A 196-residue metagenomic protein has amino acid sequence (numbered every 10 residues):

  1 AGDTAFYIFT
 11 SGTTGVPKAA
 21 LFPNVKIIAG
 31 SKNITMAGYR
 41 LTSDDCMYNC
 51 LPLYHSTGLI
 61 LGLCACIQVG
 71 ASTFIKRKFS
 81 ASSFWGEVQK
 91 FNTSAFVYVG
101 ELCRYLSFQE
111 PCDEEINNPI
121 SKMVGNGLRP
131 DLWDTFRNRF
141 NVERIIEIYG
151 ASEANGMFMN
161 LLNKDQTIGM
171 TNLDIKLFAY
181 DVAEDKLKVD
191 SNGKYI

Functional and structural regions predicted by a protein language model:
A1-F9, V16, Y39-C46: Conserved pre-ATP/AMP-binding loop-to-beta segment of ANL
A5-A29: Conserved AMP-binding A3 loop
I8, S82-W85, C112, D134: Short hydrophobic/charged patches on amphipathic alpha-helices used for structural packing and interfaces
K18-L21, N49, A71-K78, I146: Short beta-strand->loop structural element characteristic of the AMP-binding/adenylate-forming
I28-C46, Y54-S94: Conserved AMP-binding/adenylation subdomain of ANL enzymes
Q68, K90-Y98, S107-D185: Gly/Ser/Thr-rich phosphate-binding loop
S80, L102-C103: Alpha-helix capping/helix-boundary segments
V182-I196: Conserved ATP/PPi-binding loop(s) of AMP-dependent carboxylate-activating enzymes
